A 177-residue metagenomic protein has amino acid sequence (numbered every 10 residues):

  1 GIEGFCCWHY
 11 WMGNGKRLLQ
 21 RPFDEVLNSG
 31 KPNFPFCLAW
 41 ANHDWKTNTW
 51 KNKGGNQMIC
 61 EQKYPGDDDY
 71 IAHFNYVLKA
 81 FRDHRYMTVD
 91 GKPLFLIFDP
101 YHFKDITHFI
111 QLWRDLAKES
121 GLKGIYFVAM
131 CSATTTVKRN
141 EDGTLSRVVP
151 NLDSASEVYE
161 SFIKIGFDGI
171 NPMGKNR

Functional and structural regions predicted by a protein language model:
G1-R177: Glycan-processing catalytic domains of CAZymes
